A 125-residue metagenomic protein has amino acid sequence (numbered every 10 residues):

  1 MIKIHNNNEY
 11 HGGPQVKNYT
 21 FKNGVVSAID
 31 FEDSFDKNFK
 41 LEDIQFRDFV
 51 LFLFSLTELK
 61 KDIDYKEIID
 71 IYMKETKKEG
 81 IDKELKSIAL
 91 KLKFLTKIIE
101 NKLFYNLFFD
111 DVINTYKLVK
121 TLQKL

Functional and structural regions predicted by a protein language model:
M1-K17, K22, V26, F49 (+1 more regions): Conserved kinase catalytic-core helix
F31-L125: C-lobe/activation-segment region of protein kinase-like
